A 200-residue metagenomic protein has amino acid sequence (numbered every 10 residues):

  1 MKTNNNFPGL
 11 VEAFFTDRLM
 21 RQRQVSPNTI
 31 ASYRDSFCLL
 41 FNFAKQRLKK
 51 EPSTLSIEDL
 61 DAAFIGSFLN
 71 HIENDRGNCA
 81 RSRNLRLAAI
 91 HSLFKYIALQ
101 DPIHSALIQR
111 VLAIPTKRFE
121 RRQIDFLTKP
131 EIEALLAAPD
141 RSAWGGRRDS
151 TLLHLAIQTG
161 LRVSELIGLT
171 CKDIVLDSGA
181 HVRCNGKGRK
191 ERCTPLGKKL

Functional and structural regions predicted by a protein language model:
M1-L200: Conserved catalytic core of the tyrosine transesterase superfamily
